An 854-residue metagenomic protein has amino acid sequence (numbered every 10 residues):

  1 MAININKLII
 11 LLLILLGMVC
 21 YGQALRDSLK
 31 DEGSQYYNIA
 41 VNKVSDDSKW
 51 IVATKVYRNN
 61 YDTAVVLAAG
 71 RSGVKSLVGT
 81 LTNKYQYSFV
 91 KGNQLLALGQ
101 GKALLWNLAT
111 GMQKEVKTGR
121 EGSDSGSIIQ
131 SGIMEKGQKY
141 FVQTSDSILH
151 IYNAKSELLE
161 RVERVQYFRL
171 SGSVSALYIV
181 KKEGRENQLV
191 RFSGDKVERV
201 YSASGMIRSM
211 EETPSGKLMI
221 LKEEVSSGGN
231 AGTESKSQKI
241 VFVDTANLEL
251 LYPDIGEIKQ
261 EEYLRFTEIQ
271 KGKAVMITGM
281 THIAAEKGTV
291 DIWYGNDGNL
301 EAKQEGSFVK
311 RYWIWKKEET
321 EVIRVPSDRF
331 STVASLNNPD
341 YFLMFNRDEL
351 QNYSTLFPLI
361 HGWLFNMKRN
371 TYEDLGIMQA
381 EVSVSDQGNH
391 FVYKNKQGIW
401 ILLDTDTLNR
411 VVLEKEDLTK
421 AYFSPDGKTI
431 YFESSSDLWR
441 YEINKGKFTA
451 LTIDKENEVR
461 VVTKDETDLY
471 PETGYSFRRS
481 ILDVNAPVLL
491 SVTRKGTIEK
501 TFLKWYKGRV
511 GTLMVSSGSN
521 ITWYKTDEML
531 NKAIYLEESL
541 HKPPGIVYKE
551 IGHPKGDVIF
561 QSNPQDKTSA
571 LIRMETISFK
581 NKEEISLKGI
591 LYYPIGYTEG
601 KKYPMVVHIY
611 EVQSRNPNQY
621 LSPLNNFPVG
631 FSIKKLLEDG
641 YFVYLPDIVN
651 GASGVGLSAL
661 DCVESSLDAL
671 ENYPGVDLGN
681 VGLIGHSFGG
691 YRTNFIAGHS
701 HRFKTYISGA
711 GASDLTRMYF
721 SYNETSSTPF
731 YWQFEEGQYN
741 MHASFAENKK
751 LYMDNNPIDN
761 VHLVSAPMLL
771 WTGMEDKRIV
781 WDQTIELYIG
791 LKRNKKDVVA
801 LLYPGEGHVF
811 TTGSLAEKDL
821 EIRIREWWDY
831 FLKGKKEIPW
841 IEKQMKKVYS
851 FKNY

Functional and structural regions predicted by a protein language model:
Q23-Y37, R71-S72, I314-R324: A short helix->beta-strand "capping" segment at the edge of beta-propeller domains
K30-T63, Y85, V333-A334: Beta-strand-rich domains and repeat architectures in extracellular enzymes and scaffolds, especially beta-propellers
N42-W50, Q86-L95, S131-K139, F168-A176 (+9 more regions): Blade-terminus and WD-like Trp-Asp/Gly-His loop motifs, strongest in beta-propeller folds
N60-V66, K102-L105, S147-I151, R185-V190 (+8 more regions): Structural motif
S226-V241, A246-L250, L264, I277-E321 (+4 more regions): Predominantly five- to eight-bladed beta-propeller fold
T278, K310-R311, R460, D465-D468 (+8 more regions): Non-catalytic accessory segments flanking enzyme active sites
K601-V612: Short beta-strand element of the alpha/beta-hydrolase
N625-Y854: Active-site-proximal cap/loop segments of hydrolase catalytic domains
